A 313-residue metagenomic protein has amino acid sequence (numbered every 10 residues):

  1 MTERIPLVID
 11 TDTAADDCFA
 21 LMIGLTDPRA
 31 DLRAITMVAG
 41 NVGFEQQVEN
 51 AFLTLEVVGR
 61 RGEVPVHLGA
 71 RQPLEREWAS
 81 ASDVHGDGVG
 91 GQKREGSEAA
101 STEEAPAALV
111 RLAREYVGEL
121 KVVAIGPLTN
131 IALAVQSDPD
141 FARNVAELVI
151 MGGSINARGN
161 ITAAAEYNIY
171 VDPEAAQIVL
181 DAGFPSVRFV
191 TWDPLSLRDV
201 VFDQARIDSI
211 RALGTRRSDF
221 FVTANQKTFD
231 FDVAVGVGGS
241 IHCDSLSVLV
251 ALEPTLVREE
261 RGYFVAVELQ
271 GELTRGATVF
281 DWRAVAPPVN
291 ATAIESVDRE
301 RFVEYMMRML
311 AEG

Functional and structural regions predicted by a protein language model:
T2-L53, R61-G62, K93-L197: Active-site histidine-anchored catalytic micro-motif
T2-R4, A20-T26, D31, Y170-E174 (+1 more regions): Conformational coupling and interaction surfaces
I5, V48-E115, V289-R301, M307-A311: Metal-dependent C-N hydrolase catalytic cores
V42-Q46, L74-E75, S154-R158, V265-R283: Short, mixed-charge aromatic SLiMs
V66, V179, V248: A residue-level signal for conserved active-site and pocket-lining positions in enzyme catalytic cores
A79-D87, T162-E166, Q204-I207: Short, surface-exposed amphipathic charged segments that create phosphate/polyanion-binding patches used for binding
